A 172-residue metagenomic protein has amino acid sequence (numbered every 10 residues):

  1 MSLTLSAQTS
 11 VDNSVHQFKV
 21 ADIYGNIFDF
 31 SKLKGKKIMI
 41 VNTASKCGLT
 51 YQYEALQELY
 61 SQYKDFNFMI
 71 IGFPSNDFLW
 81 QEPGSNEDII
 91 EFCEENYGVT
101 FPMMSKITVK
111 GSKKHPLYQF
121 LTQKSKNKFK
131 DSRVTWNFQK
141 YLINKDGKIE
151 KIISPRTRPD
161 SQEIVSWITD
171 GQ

Functional and structural regions predicted by a protein language model:
M1-A7: Hydrophobic h-region of N-terminal signal peptides that target proteins for export in Gram-negative bacteria
A7-S31, Y51, P116: N-terminal "domain-start" segment that seeds a small globular fold
D22, N42-K46: Amphipathic alpha-helical repeat scaffolds
L33-I38: Proline/glycine-enriched tight loop/beta-turn segments at coil->beta junctions that connect or precede beta-strands
L49-H115: Structural microenvironment flanking redox-active thiols in thiol-disulfide oxidoreductases
P116-Q119, Q123-Q172: Thiol-/selenol-based redox modules, centered on thioredoxin-like and closely related oxidoreductase domains
